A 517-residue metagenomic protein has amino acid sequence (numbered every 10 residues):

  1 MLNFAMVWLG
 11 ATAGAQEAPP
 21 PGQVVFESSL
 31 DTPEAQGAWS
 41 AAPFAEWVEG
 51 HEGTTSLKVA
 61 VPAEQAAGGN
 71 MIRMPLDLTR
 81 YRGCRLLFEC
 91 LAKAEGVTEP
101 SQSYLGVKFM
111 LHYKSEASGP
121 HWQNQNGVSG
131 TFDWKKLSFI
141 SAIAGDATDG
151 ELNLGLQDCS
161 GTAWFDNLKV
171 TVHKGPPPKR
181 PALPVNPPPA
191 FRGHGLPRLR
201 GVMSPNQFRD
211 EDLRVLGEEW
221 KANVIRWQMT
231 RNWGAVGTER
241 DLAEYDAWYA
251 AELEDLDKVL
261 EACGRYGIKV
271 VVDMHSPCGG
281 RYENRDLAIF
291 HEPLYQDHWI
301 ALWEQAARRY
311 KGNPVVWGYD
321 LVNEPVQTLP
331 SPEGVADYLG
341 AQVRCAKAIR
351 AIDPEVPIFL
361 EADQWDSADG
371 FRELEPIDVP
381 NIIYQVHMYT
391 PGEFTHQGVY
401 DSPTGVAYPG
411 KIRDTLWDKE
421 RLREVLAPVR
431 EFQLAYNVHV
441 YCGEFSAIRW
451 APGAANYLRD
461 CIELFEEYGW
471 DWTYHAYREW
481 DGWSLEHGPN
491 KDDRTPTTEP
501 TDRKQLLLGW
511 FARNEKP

Functional and structural regions predicted by a protein language model:
M1-G10: Bacterial N-terminal signal peptides
T12-G14: Sec/Tat signal peptide C-region and signal peptidase I cleavage site
Q16-P189: Extracellular and organelle-lumenal recognition/adhesion modules and their flexible linkers in secreted
E34, A94-G96, V172, R231-A235 (+6 more regions): Feature marks short, surface-exposed loop/turn motifs that line or immediately flank catalytic pockets and channel
F109, L183-P357, A362-F371, V379-N381 (+2 more regions): Active-site mouth of glycoside hydrolases
V270-V272, V440, W472: Hydrophobic beta-strand scaffold residues
I300-E304, R308-K311, V315-V316, V322-W470 (+4 more regions): Extracellular glycoside hydrolase catalytic/binding regions
R478-P496: CBM-like carbohydrate-recognition segments
